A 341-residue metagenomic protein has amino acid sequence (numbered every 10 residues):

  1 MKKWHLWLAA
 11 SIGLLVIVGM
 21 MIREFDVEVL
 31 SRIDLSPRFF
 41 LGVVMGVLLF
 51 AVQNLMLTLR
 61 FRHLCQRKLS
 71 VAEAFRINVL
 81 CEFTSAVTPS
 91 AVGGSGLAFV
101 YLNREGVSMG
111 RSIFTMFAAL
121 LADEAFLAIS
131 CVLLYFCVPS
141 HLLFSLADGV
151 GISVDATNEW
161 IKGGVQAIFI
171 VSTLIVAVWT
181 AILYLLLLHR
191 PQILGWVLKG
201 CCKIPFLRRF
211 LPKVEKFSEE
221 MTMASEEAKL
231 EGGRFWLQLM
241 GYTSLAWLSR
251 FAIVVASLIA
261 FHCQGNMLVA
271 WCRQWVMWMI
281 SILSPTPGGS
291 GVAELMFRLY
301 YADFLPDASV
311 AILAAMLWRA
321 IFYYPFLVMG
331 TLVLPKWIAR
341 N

Functional and structural regions predicted by a protein language model:
M1-V29, T84-P205, T286, S290-N341: Transmembrane helix-loop-helix hairpins in multi-pass inner-membrane proteins
K2-W7, S36-M45, E226-M240: Membrane-interface helix starts
V43-V47, F75-R76, I113, Q166-I170 (+4 more regions): Hydrophobic alpha-helical transmembrane segments
L48, L80, A118-A125, G241 (+3 more regions): Hydrophobic residues within alpha-helical transmembrane segments of multi-pass solute transporters/permease subunits
L55-L80, A260-R273: Membrane-embedded helical hairpins/re-entrant loop segments and their flanking transmembrane helices within multi-pass
M56-L64, V79, A98, I253-S257 (+3 more regions): Hydrophobic/aromatic residues in alpha-helical transmembrane segments
I77-F83, L194-M221: Juxtamembrane inter-helical linkers in multi-pass membrane proteins
F210-F261: Alpha-helical transmembrane segments and their immediate interhelical loop/hinge regions in multi-pass membrane
